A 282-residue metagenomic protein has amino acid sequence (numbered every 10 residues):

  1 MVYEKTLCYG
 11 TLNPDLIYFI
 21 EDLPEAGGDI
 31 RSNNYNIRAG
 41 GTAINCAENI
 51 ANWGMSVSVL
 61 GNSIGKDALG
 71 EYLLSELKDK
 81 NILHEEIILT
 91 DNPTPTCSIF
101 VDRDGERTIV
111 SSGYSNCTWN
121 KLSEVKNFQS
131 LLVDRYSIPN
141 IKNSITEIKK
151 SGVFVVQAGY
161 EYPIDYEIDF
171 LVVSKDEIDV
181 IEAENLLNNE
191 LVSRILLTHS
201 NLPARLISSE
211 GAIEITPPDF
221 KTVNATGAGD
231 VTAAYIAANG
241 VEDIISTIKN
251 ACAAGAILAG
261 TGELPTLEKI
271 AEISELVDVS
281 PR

Functional and structural regions predicted by a protein language model:
M1-L60, G262: Glycine-rich phosphate/adenosyl-contacting loop at the front of the ribokinase-like
V2-L12, L74-L89, F100-E214, K269-A271 (+1 more regions): Ribokinase/PfkB-type carbohydrate-kinase core domain
I30, N34-G41, N45, A68 (+4 more regions): Residues at secondary-structure transition points
N34, G61-K66, H84-P93, I195-H199 (+1 more regions): Beta-strand->loop->alpha-helix junctions that form or flank phosphate-binding loops in nucleotide-handling enzymes
N52, R194, P218-R282: Conserved post-catalytic alpha-helical subdomain immediately downstream of the catalytic base and nucleotide-binding
W53, K80, N92-P95: Short, basic and Ser/Thr-rich N-terminal targeting/leader segments
S56-E85: A glycine-rich beta-to-alpha transition motif near the start of alpha/beta enzyme domains, typified by
